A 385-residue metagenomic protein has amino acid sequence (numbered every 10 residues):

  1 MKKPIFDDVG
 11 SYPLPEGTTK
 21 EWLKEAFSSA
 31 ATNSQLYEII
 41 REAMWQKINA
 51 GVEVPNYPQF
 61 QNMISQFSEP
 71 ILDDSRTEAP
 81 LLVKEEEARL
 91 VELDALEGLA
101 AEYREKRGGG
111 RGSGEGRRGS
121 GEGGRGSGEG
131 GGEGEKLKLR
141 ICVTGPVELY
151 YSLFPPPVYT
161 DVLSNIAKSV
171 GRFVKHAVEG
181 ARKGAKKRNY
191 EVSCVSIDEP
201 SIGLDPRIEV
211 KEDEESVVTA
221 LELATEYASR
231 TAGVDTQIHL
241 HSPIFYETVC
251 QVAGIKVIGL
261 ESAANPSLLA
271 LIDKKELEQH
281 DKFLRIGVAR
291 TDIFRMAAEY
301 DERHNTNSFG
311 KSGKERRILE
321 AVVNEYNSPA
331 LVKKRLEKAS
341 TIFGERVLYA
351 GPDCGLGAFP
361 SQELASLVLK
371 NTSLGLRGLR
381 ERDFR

Functional and structural regions predicted by a protein language model:
M1-D74, G233-D235, E337-A339, G344 (+2 more regions): N-terminal basic, low-complexity leaders that serve as flexible interaction/assembly modules and, when applicable, as
M1-N33, E69, E135-T160, I202 (+1 more regions): N-terminal small/glycine-rich loop or linker at the start of catalytic domains across soluble metabolic enzymes
K47-N49, L96-G108, E133-K138, V178-Y190 (+4 more regions): Acidic (Asp/Glu)-rich catalytic clusters
E53-N56, K136-C142, E191-S196, G233-Q237 (+3 more regions): Structural preference for beta-strand elements that scaffold enzyme active sites
P58-L72, K138-P155, G184-S216, G351-G355: Active-site-proximal loop/short-helix segments that contain or immediately flank catalytic acid/base residue(s)
L72-G108, G132-E179: Active-site-proximal, glycine-rich beta->alpha crossover segments in alpha/beta enzymes that shape flexible
E86-Y103, E214-A232, T372-L379: Alpha-helix-loop-beta-strand connector modules within alpha/beta enzyme cores
Q251, K256-R385: Catalytic-face loop-and-helix region of soluble metabolic enzyme cores
